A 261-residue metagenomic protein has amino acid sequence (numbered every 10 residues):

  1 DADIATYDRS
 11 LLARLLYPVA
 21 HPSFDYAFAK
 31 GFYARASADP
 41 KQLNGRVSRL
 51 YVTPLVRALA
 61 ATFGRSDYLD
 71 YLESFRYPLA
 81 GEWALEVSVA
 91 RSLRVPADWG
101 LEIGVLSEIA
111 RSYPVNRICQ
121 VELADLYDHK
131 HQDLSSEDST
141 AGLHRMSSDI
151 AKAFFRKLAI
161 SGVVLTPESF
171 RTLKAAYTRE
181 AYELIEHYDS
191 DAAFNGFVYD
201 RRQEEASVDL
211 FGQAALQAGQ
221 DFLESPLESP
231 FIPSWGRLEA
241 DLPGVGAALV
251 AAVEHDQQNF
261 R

Functional and structural regions predicted by a protein language model:
D1-D3: Active-site acidic Asp-centered loop
A5-A38: Conserved donor-nucleotide/metal-binding helix-loop-beta segment in metal-dependent transferases, i.e., the alpha-helix
S37-R49, A60-E82: A recurrent flexible, glycine/aromatic-enriched loop bordering the glycosyltransferase active site that acts as
P78, W99-S107: Conserved glycosyltransferase catalytic-site signature
A84, S88-V89: Short, well-ordered alpha-helical scaffold segment located in the soluble/lumenal catalytic or ligand-binding core
A97, S107-L126: Catalytic donor-sugar/metal-binding loop of nucleotide-sugar-dependent glycosyltransferases
C119-T140: Active-site donor/metal-binding and catalytic loop motifs of nucleotide-sugar-dependent glycosylation enzymes
D133-R261: Terminal low-complexity segments of carbohydrate-biosynthetic enzymes
